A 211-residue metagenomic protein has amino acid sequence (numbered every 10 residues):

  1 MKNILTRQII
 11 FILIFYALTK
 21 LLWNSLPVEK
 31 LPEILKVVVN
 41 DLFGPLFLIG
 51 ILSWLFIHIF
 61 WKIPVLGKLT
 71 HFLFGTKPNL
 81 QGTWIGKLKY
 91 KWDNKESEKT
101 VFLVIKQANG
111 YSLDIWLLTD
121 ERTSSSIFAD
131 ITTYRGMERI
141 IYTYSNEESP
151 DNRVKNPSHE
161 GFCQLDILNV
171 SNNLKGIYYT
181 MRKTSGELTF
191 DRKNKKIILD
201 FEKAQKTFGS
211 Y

Functional and structural regions predicted by a protein language model:
M1-N79, Y90-K91, K195-Y211: Amphipathic/hydrophobic helical signal segments and adjacent flexible N-terminal regions that mediate secretion
T70-Y211: Central antiparallel beta-sheet cores of small beta-barrel/beta-sandwich binding domains
